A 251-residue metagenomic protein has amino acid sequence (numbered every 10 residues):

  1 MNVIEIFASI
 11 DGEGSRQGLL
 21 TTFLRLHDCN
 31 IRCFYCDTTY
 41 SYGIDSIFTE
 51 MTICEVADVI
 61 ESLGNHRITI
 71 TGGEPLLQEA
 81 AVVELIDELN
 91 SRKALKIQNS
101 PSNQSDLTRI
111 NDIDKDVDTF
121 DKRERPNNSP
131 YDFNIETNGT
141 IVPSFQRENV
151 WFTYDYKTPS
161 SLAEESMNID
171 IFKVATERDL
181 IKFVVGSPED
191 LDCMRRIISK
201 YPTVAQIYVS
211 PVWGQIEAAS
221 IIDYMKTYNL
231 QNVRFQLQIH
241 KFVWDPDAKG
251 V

Functional and structural regions predicted by a protein language model:
M1-E55, S62-L63: Canonical Radical SAM [4Fe-4S] cluster-binding loop centered on the CxxxCxxC motif and its immediate flanking residues
F23-R25, R67-T69, L180-K182: Short aromatic/hydrophobic contact patches that present stacked aromatics for nucleic-acid/ligand binding
R25, T71-G72, T137, Q238: A secondary-structure boundary/capping signal
T38, T69-T71, T108, T137: Ser/Thr-centric signal marking residues that sit in or immediately flank functional binding/regulatory motifs
T49-I53, P75, E164-E165: A conditional alpha-helix N-cap/helix-loop micro-motif detector
V59-G72: Short Fe-S-cluster ligation motifs
L77-V251: Conserved AdoMet/S-adenosylmethionine-binding subsite of the radical SAM
